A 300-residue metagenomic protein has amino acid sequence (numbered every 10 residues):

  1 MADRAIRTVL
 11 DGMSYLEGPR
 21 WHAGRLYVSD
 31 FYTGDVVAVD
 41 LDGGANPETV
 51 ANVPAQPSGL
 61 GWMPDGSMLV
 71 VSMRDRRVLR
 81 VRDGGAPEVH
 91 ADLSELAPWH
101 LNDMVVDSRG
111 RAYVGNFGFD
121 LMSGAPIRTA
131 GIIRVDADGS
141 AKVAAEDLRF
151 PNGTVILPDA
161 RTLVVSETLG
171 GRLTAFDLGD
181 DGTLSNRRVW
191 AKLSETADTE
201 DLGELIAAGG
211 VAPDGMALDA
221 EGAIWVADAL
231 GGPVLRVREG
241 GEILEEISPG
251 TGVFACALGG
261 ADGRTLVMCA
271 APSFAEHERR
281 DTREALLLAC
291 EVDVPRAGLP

Functional and structural regions predicted by a protein language model:
M1-G12, R187-R188, C290-D293, P300: A short helix->beta-strand "capping" segment at the edge of beta-propeller domains
V9-A23, V53-S72, E95-A112, G118-F119 (+5 more regions): Beta-rich, blade/repeat-based domains predominating in secreted/periplasmic proteins but also intracellular
F31-Y32, M73-R74, F119-A130, T168-G170 (+2 more regions): Short, solvent-exposed loop/turn segments at conserved positions within beta-propeller repeat blades
D35-V37, R77-L79, A130-I133, R172-T174 (+2 more regions): A short loop-to-beta-strand structural motif that recurs across blades of beta-propeller domains
L41, E48, P64, V81-G84 (+7 more regions): Flexible "stalk/tail and boundary" regions
L41, F176-T183, V292-A297: Short loop/turn segments immediately following beta-strands, especially the blade-tip and inter-blade linker loops
P47-N52, E88-D92, K142-E146, L184-S194 (+2 more regions): Beta-propeller fold detector
L258-P300: Blade-level signature of beta-propeller repeat domains, shared across WD40, Kelch, NHL, RCC1 and BNR/Asp-box propellers
